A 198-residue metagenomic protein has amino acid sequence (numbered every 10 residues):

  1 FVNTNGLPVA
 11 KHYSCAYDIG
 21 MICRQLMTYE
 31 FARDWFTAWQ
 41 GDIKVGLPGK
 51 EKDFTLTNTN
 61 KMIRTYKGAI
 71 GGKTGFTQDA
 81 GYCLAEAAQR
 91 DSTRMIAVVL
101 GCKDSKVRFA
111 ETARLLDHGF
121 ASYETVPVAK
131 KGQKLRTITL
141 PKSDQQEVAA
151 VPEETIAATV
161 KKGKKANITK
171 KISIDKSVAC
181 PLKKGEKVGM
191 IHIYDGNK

Functional and structural regions predicted by a protein language model:
T4-G6: Short, conserved loop-to-beta-strand elements that form functional interface hotspots
P8-K198: Domain-terminus/edge residues, biased toward the C-terminal soluble/receptor-binding domains of extracytoplasmic
